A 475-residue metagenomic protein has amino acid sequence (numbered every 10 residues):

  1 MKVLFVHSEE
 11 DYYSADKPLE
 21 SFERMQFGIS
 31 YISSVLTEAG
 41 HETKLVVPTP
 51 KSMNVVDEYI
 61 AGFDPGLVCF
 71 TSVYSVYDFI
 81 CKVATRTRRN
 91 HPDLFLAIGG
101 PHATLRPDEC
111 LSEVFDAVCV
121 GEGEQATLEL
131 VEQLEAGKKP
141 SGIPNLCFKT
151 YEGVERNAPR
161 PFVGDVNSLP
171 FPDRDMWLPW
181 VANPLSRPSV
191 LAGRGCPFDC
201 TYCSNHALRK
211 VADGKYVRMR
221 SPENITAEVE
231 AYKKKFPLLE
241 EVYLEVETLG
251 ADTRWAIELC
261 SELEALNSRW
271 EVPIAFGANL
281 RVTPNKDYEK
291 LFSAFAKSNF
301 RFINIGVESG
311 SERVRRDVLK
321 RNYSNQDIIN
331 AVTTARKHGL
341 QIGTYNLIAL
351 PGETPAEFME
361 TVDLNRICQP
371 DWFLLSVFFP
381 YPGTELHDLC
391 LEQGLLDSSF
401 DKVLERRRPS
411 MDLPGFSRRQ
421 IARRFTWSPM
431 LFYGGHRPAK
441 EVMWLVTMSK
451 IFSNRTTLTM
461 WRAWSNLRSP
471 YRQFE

Functional and structural regions predicted by a protein language model:
K2, V35-F162, V377-G383: Glycine-rich beta-alpha loop elements in corrinoid/cobalamin-binding modules across cobalamin-dependent enzymes
K2-F5, T37, E42, D57-G66 (+3 more regions): Radical SAM enzyme core and accessory elements
V3-L4, E9-Y12, D16-P18, I143 (+1 more regions): N-terminal [4Fe-4S]-dependent radical SAM core
Y12-S14, P107, Y151, F198 (+5 more regions): Flexible glycine/acidic-rich beta-alpha junction loops that bind and position SAM and/or redox cofactors in anaerobic
S14-I29: Glycine- and acidic-residue-enriched helix-capping/strand-helix junction motifs
R24, N167, F171-G343, D363: Radical SAM [4Fe-4S] cluster-binding motif and immediate context
V56, I257-A265, T354-P370, Y433: Short, electropositive alpha-helical surface patch
E109-Q125, F292-I303, E360-L375: Structural recognition of alpha->loop->beta junctions
